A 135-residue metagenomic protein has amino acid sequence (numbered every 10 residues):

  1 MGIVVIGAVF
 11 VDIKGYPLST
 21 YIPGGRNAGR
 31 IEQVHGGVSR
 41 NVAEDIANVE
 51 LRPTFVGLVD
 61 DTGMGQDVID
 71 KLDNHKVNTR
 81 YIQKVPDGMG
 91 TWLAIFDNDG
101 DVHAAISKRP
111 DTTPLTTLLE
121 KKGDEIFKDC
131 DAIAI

Functional and structural regions predicted by a protein language model:
M1-V56, G65-D67: Glycine-rich phosphate/adenosyl-contacting loop at the front of the ribokinase-like
G2, D131-A132: Structural motif
P23-R26, N48-D131: Conserved N-terminal subdomain of the carbohydrate kinase-like
